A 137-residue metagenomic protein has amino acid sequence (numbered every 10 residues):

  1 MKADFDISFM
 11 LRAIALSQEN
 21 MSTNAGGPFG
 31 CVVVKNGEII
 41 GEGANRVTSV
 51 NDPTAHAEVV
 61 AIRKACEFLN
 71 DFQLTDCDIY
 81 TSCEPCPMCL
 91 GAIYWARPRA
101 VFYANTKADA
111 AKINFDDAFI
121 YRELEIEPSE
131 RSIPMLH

Functional and structural regions predicted by a protein language model:
M1-T23, P85, A92-H137: Zinc-dependent deaminase
D4, T48-H56, E84: Residues at secondary-structure transition points
P28-G37: Short beta-strand scaffold segments in enzyme catalytic cores
I40-V47: Short beta->alpha transition motifs characteristic of CBS
V47, T81, N105: Residues that line or immediately flank small-molecule/substrate-binding pockets and catalytic motifs
A55, I62-A96, A100: Helix-adjacent hinge/juxtasegments
